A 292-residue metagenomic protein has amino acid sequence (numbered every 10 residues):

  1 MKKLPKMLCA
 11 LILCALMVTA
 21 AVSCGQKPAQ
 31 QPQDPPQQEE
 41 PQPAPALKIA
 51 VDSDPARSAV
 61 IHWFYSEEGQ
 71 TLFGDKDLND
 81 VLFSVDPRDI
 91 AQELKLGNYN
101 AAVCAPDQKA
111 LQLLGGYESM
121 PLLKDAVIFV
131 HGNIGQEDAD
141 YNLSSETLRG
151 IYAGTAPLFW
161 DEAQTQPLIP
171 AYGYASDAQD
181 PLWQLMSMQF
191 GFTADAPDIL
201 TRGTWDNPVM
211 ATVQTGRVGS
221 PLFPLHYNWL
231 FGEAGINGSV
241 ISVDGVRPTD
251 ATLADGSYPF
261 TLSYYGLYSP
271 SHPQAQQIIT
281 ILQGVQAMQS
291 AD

Functional and structural regions predicted by a protein language model:
M1-I12: Bacterial N-terminal signal peptides that target proteins for export
T19-S23: C-terminal motif of bacterial Sec signal peptides marking the signal peptidase cleavage site
G25-D292: Exported/periplasmic ABC-transporter solute-binding proteins
